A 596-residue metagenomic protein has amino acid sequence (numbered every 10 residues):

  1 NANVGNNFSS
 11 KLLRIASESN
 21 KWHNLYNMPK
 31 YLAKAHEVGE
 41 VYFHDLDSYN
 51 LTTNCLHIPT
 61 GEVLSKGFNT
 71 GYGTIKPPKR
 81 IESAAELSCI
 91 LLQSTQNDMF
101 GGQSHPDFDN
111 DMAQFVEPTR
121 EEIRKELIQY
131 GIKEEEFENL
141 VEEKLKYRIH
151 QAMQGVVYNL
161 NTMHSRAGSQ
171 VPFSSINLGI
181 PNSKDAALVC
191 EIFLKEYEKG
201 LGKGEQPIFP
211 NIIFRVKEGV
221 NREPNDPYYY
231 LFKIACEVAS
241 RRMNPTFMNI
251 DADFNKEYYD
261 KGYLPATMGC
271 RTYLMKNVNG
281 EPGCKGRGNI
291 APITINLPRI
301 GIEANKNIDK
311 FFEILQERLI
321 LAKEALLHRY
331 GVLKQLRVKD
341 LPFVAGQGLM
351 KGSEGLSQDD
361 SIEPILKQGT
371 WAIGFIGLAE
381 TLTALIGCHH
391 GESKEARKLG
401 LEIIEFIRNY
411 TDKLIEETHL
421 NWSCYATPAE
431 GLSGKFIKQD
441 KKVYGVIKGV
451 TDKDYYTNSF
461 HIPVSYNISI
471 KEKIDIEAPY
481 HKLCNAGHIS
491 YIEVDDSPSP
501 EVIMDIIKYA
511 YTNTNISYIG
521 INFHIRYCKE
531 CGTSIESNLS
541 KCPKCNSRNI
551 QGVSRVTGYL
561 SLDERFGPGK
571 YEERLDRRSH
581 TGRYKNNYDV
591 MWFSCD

Functional and structural regions predicted by a protein language model:
N1-K367, C388-H389, S393-P543, S547-Q551: Conserved catalytic cores of very large enzyme subunits
G5, G374-G377, G558, G569: Glycine-centered flexibility sites
N182-L188, I386-G391, L560-L575: Short amphipathic alpha-helical segments with coiled-coil-like heptad repeat character
K367, W371-G374, D563: Core of folded catalytic or high-affinity ligand/protein-binding domains in predominantly eukaryotic proteins
W371-A384, E405, R555: Contiguous, well-ordered alpha-helical segments that form the cores/surfaces of helical PPI scaffolds
K529, K544-D596: Long, charge-rich boundary regions
